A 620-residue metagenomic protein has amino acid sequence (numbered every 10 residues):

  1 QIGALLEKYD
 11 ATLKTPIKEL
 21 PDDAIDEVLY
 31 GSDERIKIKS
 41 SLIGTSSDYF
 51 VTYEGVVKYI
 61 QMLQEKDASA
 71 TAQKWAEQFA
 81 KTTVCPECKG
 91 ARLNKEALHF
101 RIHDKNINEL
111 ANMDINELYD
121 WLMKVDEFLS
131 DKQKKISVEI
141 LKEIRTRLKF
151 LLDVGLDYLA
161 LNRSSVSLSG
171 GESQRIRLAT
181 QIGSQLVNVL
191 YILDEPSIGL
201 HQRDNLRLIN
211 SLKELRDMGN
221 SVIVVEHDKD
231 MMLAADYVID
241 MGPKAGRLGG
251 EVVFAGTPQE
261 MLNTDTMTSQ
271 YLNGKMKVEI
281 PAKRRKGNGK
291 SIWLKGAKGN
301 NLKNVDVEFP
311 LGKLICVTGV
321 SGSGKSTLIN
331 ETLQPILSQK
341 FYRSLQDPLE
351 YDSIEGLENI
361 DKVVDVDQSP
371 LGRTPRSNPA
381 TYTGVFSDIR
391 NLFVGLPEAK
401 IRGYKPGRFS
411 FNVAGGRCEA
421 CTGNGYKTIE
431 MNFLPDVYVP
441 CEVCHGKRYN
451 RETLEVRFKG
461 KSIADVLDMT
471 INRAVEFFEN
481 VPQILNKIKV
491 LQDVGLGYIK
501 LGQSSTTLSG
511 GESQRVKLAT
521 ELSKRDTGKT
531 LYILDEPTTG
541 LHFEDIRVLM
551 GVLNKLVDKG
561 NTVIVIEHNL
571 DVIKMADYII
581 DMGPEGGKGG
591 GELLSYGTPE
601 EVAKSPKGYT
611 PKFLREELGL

Functional and structural regions predicted by a protein language model:
Q1-L620: Conserved phosphate-binding elements of NTP-dependent enzyme cores
